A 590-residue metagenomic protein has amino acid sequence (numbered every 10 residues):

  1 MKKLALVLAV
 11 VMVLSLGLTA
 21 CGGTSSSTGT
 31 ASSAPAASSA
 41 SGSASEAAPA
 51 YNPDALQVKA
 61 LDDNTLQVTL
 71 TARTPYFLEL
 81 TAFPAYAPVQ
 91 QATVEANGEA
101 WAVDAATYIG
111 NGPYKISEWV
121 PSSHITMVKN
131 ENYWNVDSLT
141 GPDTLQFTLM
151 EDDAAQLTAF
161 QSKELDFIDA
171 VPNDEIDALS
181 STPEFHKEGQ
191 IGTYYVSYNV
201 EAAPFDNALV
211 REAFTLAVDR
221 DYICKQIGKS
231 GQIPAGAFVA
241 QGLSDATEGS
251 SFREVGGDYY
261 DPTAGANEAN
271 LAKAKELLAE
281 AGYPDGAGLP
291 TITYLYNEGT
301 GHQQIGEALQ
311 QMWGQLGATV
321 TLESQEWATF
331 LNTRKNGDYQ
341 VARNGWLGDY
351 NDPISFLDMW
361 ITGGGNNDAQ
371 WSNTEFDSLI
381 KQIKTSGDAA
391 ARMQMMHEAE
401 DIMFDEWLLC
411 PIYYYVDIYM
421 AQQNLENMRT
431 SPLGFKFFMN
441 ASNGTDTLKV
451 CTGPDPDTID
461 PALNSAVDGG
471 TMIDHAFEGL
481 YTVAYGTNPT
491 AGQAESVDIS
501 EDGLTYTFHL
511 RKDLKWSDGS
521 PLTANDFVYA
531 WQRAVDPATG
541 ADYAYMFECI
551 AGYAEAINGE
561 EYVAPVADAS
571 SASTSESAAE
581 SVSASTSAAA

Functional and structural regions predicted by a protein language model:
L18-A20: C-terminal motif of bacterial Sec signal peptides marking the signal peptidase cleavage site
G22, D54, V58-T71, A159-S162 (+3 more regions): Aromatic- and charge-enriched surface segment that lines or borders ligand/interaction sites
G42-A92, T539-A584, A588-A590: Surface-exposed binding/hinge segments that line and control ligand-binding clefts or catalytic entry sites
D63-T69, G112-P113, P142-T144, S162 (+4 more regions): Alpha-helical secondary-structure segments
T69-A87, A105-D152, I176-T193, A590: Aromatic-rich, solvent-exposed beta-strand/loop patch
T74-P75, A217-S250, T300-Q310, L331-P456 (+2 more regions): Detector for C-terminal structural segments
T107-G110, C451-I499: N-terminal lobe/hinge region of extracytoplasmic solute-binding protein
P234-E280, G301-H302: Structural transition elements
